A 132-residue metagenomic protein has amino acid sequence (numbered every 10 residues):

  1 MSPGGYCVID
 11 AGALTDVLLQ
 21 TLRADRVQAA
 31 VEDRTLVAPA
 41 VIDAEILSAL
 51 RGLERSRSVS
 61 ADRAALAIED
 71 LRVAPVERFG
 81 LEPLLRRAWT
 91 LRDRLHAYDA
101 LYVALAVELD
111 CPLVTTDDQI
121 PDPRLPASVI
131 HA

Functional and structural regions predicted by a protein language model:
M1-V41, L53-D62, D118, R124: Short, well-structured N-terminal submotif of metal-dependent ribonuclease cores
M1-Y6, V103-A132: Acidic, PIN/NYN-like endoribonuclease modules and their adjacent C-terminal/linker elements
D33-R34, A74, R94, L109: Structured helix-beta-strand junction loops
A40, R63-R92: Acidic catalytic patch
